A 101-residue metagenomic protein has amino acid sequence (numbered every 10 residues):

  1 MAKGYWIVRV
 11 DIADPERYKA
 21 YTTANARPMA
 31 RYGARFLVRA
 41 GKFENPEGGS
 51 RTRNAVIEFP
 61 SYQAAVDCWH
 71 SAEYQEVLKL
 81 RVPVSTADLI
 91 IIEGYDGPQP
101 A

Functional and structural regions predicted by a protein language model:
M1-R53, P60-H70, E93-A101: Short S/T/G/P-rich N-terminal loop/turn motif that feeds into the first structured element of a domain
V66, E73-I91: C-terminal structural segments of small proteins and small subunits
